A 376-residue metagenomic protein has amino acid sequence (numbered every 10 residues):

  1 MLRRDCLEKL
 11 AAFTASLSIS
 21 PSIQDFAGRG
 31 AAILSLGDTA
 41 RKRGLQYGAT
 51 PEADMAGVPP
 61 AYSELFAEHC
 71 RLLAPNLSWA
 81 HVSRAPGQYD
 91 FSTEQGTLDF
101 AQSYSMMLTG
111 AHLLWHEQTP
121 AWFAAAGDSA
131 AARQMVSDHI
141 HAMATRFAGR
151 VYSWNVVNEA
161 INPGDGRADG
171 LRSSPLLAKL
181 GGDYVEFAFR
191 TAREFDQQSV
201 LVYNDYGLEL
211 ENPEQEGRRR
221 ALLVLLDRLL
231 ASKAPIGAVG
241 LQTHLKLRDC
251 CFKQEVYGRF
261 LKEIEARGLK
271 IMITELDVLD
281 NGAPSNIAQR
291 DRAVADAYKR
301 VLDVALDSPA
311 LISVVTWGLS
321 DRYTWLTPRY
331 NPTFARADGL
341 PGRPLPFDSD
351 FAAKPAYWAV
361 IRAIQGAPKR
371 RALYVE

Functional and structural regions predicted by a protein language model:
M1, P21-T50, E376: C-terminal segment of N-terminal export signals and the immediately downstream linker at the start of the mature
D5-A27: N-terminal export signals
I33-G37, R146, N155-K179, T191 (+5 more regions): Aromatic-rich peripheral "rim/lid" segments of glycoside hydrolase catalytic domains that contact and position glycan
L34-N76: N-terminal structural segment of carbohydrate-active enzymes
A40, G44, V58, R172-P284: Noncatalytic carbohydrate-binding groove/subsite architecture in carbohydrate-active enzymes
G44-G48, L72-A74, M107-T109, V151-N155 (+4 more regions): Structural preference for beta-strand elements that scaffold enzyme active sites
D54-A67, Q134-M143, E216-R228, A297-V301: Short, acidic/polar
L72-A80, R84-A85, T93-L208, D280: Substrate-binding cleft and catalytic face of glycoside hydrolase catalytic domains, especially the flexible beta-alpha
